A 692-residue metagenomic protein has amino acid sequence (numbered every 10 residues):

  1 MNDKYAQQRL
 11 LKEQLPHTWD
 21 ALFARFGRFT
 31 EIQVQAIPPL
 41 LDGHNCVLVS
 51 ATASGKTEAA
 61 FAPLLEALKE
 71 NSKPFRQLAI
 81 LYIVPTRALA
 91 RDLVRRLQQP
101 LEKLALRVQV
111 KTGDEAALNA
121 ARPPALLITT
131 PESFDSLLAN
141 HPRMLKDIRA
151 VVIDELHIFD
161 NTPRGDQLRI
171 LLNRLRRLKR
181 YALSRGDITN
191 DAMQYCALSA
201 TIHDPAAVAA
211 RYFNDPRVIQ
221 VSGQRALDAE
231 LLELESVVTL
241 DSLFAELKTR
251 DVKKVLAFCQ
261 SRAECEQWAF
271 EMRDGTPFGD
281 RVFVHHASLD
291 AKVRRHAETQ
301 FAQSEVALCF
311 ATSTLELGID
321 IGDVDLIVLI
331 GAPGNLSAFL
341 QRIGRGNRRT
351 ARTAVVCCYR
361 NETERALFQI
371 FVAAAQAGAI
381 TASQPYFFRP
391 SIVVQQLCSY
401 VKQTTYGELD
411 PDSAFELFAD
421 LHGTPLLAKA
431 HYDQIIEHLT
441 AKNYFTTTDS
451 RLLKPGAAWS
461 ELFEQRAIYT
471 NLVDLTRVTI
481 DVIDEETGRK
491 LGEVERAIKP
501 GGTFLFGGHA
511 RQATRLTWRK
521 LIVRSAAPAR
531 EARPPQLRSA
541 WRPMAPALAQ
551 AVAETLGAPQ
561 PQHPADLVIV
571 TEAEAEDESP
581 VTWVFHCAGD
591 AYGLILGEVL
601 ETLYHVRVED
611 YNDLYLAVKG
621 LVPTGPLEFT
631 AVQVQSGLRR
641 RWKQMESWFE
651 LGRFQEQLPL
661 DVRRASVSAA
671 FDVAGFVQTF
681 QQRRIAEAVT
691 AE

Functional and structural regions predicted by a protein language model:
M1-Q35: N-terminal intrinsically disordered, low-complexity tails of helicases
N2-R9, V34-Q35, L41-V47, A51-P131 (+2 more regions): Helicase motor core with emphasis on the C-terminal RecA-like subdomain
A88, A209, G344, F463-L475 (+1 more regions): Short linear motifs in intrinsically disordered
V221-G223, F387-F388, Y469-R477, A575-D577: Flexible hinge/switch segments at interdomain interfaces of large molecular machines
T299-F301, E305, L472-A497: Short, compositionally biased strand/turn segments that nucleate or flank brief secondary-structure elements
A374-Y386, P390-H438, E485-E692: C-terminal effector modules of nucleic-acid-centric enzymes and ribosome-associated factors
T446-A467, L521-R530, Y615-A617: Accessory beta->alpha helical hairpin/"wing" motif in late/C-terminal subdomains of nucleic-acid enzymes
W459-E486, R533-S539: Short, amphipathic alpha-helical interaction segments positioned at domain boundaries
